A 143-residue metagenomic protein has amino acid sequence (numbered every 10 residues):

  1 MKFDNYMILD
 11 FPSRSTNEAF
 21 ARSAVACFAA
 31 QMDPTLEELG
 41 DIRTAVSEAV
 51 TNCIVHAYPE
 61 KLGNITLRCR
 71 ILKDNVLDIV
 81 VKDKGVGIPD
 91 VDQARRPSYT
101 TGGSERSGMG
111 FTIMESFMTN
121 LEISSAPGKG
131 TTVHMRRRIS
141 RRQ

Functional and structural regions predicted by a protein language model:
M1-I8, C53-Q143: Conserved beta-strand-loop-beta-strand hairpin that lines the nucleotide-binding pocket of ATP/GTP-utilizing enzymes
Y6-F11, M32-T35: A short, mixed-charge helix-start or loop-turn motif at secondary-structure junctions
I8-F20: STAS-typified acidic loop motif
R22-S47, R106: Conserved short strand/loop->alpha-helix "switch" segment adjacent to the catalytic nucleotide/phosphoryl-transfer site
E48-N52: Conserved polar catalytic motif of the HATPase_c/GHKL fold
